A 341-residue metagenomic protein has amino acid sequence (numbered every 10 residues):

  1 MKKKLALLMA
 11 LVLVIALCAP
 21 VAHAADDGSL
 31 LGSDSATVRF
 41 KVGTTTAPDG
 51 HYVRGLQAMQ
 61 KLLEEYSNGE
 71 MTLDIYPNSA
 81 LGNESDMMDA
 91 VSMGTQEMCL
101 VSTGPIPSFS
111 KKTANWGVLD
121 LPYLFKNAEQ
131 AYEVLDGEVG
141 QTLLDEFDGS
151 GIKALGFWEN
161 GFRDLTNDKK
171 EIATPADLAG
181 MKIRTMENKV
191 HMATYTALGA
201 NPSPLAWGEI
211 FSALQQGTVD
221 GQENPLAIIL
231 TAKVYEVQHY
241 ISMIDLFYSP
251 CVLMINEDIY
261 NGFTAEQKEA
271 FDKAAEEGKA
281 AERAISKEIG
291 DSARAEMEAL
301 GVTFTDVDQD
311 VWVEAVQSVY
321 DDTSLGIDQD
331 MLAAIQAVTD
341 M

Functional and structural regions predicted by a protein language model:
K4-H23: Sec-dependent N-terminal signal peptides of Gram-positive bacterial secreted proteins and lipoproteins
A25-E129, V139, D148-M341: N-terminal secretory/targeting leader peptides
E133-D145: Signature of the catalytic double-stranded beta-helix
